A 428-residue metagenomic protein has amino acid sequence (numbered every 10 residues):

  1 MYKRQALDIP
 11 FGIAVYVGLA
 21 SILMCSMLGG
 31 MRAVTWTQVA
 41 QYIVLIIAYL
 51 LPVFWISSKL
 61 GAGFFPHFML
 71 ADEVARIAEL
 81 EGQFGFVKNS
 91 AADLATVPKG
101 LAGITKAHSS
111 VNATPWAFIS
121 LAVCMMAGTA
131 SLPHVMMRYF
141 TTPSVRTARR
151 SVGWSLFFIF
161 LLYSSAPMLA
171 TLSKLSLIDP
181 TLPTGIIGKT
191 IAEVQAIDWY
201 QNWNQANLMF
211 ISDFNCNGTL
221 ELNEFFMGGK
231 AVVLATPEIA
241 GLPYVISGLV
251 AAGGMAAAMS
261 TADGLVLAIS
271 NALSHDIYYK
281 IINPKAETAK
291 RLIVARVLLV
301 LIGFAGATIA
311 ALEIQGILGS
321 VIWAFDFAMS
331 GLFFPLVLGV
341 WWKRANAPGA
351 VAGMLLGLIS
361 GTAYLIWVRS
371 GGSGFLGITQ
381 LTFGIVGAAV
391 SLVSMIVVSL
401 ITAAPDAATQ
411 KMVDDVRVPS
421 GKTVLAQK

Functional and structural regions predicted by a protein language model:
K3-K428: Membrane-embedded helix-loop-helix hairpins and adjacent transmembrane boundary segments in multi-pass transporters
